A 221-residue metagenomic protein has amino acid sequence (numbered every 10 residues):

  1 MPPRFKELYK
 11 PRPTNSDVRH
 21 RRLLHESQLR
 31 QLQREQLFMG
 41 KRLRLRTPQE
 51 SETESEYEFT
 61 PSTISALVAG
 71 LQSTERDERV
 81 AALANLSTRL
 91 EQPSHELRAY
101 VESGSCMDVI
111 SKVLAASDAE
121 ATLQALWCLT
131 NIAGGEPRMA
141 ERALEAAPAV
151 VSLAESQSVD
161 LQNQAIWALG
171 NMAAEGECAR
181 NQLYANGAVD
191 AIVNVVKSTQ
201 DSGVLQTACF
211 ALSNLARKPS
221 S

Functional and structural regions predicted by a protein language model:
M1-E75, V80-L90: Intrinsically disordered, low-complexity regulatory regions of large eukaryotic scaffold/signaling proteins
E52-P61, A69-A81, N85, R89-M107 (+6 more regions): Elongated alpha-helical scaffolds that mediate protein-protein interactions in large eukaryotic proteins, primarily
A66-V68, V109-S111, A149-A154, L169 (+1 more regions): Buried hydrophobic core positions in alpha-solenoid tandem helical repeats
T74-R76, S117-A119, Q157-S158, Q200-D201: Short inter-helical turns and helix N-cap capping residues of alpha-solenoid HEAT/ARM repeat scaffolds
N85-T88, C128-N131, A168-N171, A211-N214: Core register positions within helices of long alpha-helical scaffolds
Q157, E177, N181, A185 (+4 more regions): Tandem repeat domain/solenoid detector
